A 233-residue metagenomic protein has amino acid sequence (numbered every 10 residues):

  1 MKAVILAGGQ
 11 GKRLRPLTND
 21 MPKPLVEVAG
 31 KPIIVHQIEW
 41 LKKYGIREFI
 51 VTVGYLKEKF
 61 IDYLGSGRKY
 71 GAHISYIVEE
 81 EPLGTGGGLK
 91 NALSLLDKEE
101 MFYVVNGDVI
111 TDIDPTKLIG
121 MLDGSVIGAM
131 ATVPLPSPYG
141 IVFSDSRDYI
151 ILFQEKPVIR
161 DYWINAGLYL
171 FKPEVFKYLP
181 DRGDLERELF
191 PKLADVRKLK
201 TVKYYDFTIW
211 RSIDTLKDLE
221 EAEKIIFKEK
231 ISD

Functional and structural regions predicted by a protein language model:
M1-N19, K42-Y44, K198: N-terminal nucleotide-binding beta1-loop-alpha1 segment
K2-I5, K31-N106, K117, Y178-D181 (+1 more regions): Conserved N-terminal catalytic core of the sugar/cofactor nucleotidyltransferase
Q10, G107-V109: Active-site metal-binding loops of divalent metal-dependent hydrolases
D20-V35: Short catalytic helix/loop segments, enriched in acidic residues and glycine and frequently bearing histidine
L25, I141-S144, T201: A structural signal for short hydrophobic beta-strand segments in well-ordered beta-sheet cores
A29, Y55, E80, I113 (+3 more regions): Short beta->alpha linker loops
I46, Y103, I110, I119-G120 (+2 more regions): Catalytic-core segments of class I nucleotidyltransferases/pyrophosphorylases that form NMP-activated intermediates
I113-Y139: Conserved donor-nucleotide/metal-binding helix-loop-beta segment in metal-dependent transferases, i.e., the alpha-helix
